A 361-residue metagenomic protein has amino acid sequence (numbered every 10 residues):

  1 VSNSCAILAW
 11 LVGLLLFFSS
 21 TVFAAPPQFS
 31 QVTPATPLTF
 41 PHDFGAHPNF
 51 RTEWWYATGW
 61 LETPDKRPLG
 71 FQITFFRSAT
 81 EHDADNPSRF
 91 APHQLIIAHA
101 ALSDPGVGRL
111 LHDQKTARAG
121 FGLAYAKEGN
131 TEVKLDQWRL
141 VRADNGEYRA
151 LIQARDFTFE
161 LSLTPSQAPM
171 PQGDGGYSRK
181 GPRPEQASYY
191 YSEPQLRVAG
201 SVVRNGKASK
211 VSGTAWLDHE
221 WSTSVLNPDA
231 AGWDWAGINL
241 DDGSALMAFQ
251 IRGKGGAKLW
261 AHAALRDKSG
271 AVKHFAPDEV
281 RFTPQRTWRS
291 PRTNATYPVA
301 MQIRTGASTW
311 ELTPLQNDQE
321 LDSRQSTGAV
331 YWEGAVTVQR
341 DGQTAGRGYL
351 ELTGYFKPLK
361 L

Functional and structural regions predicted by a protein language model:
L8-T21: Bacterial N-terminal signal peptides
A25-L361: Structured soluble/peripheral alpha/beta segments that form catalytic or ligand/cofactor-binding pockets
